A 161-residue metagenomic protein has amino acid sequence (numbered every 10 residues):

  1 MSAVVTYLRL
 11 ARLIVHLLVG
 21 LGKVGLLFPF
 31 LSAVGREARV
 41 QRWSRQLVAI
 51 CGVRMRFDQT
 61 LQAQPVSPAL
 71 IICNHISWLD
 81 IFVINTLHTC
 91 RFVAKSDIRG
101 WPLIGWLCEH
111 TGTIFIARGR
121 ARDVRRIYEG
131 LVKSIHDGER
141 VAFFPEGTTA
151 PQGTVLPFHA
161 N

Functional and structural regions predicted by a protein language model:
M1-R56, W106-T111: A transmembrane-helix-recognition feature enriched in membrane-embedded lipid enzymes and envelope glyco-/phospholipid
A49-N161: Soluble catalytic domains of membrane acyltransferases
